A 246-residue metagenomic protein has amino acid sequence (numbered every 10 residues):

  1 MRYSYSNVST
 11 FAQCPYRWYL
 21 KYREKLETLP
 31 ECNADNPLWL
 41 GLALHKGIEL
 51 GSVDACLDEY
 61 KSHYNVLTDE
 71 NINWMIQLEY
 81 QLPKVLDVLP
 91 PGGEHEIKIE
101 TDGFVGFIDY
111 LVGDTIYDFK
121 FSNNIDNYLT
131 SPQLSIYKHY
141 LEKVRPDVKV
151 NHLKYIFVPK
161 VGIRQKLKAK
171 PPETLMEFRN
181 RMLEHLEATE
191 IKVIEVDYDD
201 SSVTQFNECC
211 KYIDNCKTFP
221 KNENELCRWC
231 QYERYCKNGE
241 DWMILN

Functional and structural regions predicted by a protein language model:
M1-I108: Metal-dependent nuclease catalytic cores that hydrolyze phosphodiester bonds in DNA/RNA, characterized by
C14, L44-H45, Y110, Y137 (+2 more regions): A residue-level signal for conserved active-site and pocket-lining positions in enzyme catalytic cores
Y16-E31, T115-Y117, N207-K217: Short amphipathic alpha-helical segments and their helix-coil junctions
E24, E49-S52, F121, E142-P146 (+2 more regions): Hydrophobic/aromatic-lined pockets within catalytic cores
K25, E100, S122-N124, V158-G162 (+1 more regions): Short, solvent-exposed loop/turn segments at secondary-structure junctions
P30-L38, N123-S131, P220: Short, charged/polar micro-motifs that form catalytic or ligand-binding hotspots
M75, K143-N246: Metal-dependent nuclease catalytic regions and adjoining charged, substrate-binding loops involved in nucleic-acid end
I97-H139, K143, F206-C209: Non-catalytic protein-protein interaction segments used by genome-maintenance enzymes to assemble and couple activities
